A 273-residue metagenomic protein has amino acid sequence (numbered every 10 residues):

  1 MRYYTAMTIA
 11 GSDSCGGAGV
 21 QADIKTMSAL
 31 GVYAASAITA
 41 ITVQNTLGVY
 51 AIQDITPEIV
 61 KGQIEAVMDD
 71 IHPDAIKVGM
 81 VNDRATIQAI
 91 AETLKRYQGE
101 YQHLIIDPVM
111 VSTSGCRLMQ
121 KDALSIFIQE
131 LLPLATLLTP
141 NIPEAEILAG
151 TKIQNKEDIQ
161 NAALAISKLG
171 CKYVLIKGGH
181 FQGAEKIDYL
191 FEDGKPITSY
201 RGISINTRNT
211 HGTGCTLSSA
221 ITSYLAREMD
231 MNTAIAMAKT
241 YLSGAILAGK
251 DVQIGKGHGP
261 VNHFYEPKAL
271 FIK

Functional and structural regions predicted by a protein language model:
R2-T8, S28-I106, M110-T113, F264-P267: Conserved N-terminal subdomain of the carbohydrate kinase-like
A10-C15, I197-H211: Short pre-catalytic strand/loop immediately N-terminal to key active-site residues, enriched for Gly-Thr
G16-V32: N-terminal basic/disordered segments at the start of proteins
G31-A35, P196-T198, Y224-A238: Phosphate-handling active-site elements
D54, T233-K273: Charged C-terminal helix
T56-I59, R96, G115-L132: Conserved phosphate-binding/catalytic loop of the ribokinase/pfkB sugar-kinase fold
K121-I197: Conserved phosphate/ATP/ADP-binding segment of small-molecule kinases
I147, T207-M231: Short, small-residue alpha-helix embedded
